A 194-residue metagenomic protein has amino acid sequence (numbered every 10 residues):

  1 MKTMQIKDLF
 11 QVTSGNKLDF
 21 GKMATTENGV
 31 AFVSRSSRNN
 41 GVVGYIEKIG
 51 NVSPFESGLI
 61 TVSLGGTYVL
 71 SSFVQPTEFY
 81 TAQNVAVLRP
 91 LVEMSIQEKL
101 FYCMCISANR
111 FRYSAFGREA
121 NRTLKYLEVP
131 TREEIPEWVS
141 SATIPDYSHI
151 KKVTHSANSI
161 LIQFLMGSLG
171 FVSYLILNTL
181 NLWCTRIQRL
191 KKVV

Functional and structural regions predicted by a protein language model:
M1-D19, M23-N39, R132-V194: Non-catalytic DNA-recognition/assembly elements of restriction-modification systems
N16, N28-V33, G58-I60, N84 (+1 more regions): Structural beta-strand/beta-sheet cores of well-ordered domains, especially the beta-sheet scaffolds that support
L18-K22, Y113-F116, E128-V129: Short, recurring structural edge motifs at helix starts
G44-C105: A short beta-sheet element
F79-A86, F116-W138: A short glycine-rich beta-alpha junction/loop motif
A82, P90-V92, I96, V129 (+2 more regions): Intrinsically disordered, charged low-complexity linkers and terminal tails that flank or connect structured domains
A108-F111: A common structural junction motif
S114-A120, I150-T154: A generic structural motif
